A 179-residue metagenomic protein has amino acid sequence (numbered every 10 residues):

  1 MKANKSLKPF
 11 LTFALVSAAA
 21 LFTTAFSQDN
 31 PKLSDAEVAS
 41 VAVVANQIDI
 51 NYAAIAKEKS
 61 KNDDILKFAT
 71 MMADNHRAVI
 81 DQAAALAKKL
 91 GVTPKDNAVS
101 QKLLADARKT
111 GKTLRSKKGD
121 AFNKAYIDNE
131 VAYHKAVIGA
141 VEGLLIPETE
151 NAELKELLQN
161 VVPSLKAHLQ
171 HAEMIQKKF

Functional and structural regions predicted by a protein language model:
K2-F13, S17, L21-F179: His/Met- and acidic-residue-enriched segments that coordinate or traffic transition-metal cofactors and support
